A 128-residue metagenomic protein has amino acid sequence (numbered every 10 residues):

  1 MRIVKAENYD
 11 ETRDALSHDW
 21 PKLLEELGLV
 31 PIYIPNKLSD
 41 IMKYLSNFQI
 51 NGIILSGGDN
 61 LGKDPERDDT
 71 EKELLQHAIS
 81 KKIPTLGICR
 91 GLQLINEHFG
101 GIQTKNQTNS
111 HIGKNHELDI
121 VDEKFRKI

Functional and structural regions predicted by a protein language model:
M1-P84, I88-R90, E97, N109-K124: N-terminal beta1-alpha1 cap of cysteine-dependent amidohydrolase-like domains
F99-T104: Post-Walker A helix-loop "phosphate-sensing" segment adjacent to the P-loop in P-loop NTPases
